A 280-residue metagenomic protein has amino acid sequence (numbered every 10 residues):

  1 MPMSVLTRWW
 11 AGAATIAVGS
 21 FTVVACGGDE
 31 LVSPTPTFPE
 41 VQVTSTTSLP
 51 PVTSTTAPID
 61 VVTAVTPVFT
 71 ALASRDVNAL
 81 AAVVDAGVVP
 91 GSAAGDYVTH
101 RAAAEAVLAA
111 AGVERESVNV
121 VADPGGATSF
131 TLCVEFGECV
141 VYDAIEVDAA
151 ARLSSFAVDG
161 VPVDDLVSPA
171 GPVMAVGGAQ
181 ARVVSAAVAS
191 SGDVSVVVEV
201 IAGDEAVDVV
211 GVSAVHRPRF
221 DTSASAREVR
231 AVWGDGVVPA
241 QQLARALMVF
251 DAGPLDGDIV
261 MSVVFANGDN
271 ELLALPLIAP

Functional and structural regions predicted by a protein language model:
P2-A13: Bacterial N-terminal signal peptides that target proteins for export
T22-A25: C-terminal motif of bacterial Sec signal peptides marking the signal peptidase cleavage site
L31-T70, S74: Short, low-complexity N-terminal intrinsically disordered segments enriched in polar/charged residues
I59-T70, L132-Y142, A150, S154-A179 (+2 more regions): Surface-exposed edge beta-strand/loop patches
D60-A79, M174-V215: Extracytoplasmic/periplasm-facing segments of secreted or lipoprotein envelope proteins
T63, S129-L132, V229-G234: N-terminal post-signal-peptidase region of extra-cytosolic proteins
N78-A127, H216-R217, A226-E228: Short solvent-exposed beta->alpha transition segments
A94-L108, S185-D193, I201-A246, F250-P254 (+1 more regions): The feature marks short-to-medium sequence segments in extracytoplasmic or secretory-pathway proteins
